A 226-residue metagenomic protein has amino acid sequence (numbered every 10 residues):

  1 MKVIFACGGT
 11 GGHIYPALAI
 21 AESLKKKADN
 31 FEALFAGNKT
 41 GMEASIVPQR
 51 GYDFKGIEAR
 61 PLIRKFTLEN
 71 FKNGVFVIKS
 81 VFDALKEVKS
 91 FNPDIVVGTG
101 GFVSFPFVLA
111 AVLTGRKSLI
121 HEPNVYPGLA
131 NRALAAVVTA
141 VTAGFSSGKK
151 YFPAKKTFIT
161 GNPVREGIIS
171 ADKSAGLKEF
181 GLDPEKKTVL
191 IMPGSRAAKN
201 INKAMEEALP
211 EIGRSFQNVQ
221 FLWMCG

Functional and structural regions predicted by a protein language model:
V3-G8, N30-F76: Conserved nucleotide-sugar phosphate-binding/catalytic loop shared by glycosyltransferases and other
F5, F35-A36, I120, I191 (+1 more regions): Structural beta-sheet core signal
H13-K25: Short amphipathic alpha-helix
A28-D29, E87-N92, L182-P184: Glycine-rich phosphate-binding loop signature in dinucleotide/nucleotide-binding domains
E32-L34, M42, D53, V112-S174 (+1 more regions): Active-site-proximal region of nucleotide-activated glycan assembly enzymes, centered on histidine/acidic-rich loops
T40-S45, P93-T114: An aromatic- and histidine-rich active-site surface loop
G41, I46, R50, K173-K178 (+1 more regions): Donor-nucleotide binding loops and adjacent catalytic segments primarily of GT-B fold Leloir glycosyltransferases
L62-I95, L113: An amphipathic, basic-hydrophobic alpha-helix
